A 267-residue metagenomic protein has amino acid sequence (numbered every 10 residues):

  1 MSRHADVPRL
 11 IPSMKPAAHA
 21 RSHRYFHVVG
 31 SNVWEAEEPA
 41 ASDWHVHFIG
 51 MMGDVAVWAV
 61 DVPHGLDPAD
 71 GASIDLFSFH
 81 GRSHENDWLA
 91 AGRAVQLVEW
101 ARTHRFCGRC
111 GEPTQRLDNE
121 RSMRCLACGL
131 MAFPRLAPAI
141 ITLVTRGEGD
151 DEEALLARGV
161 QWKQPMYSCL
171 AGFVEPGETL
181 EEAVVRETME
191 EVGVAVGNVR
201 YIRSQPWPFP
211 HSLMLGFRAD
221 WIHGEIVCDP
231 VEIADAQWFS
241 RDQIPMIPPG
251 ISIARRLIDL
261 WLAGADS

Functional and structural regions predicted by a protein language model:
M1-H104, Q115, K163-Y167, D229-S267: Nudix hydrolase/Nudix homology domain
G92-T145: Cys/His-rich short segments
D118-N119, L136-A137, S168, H211-S212 (+1 more regions): Short glycine/proline-enriched turns and hinge-like loops at secondary-structure junctions
S122-S168, F173, A195-V196, A219-W221: N-terminal strand-loop-strand
I140, L213-L215, A234: Change "...and in nucleic-acid phosphodiester-cleaving endonucleases..." to "...and in nucleic-acid processing enzymes
Q161-W162, P176, L180, P249: Glycine-rich phosphate/ribose-binding loops and adjacent secondary-structure elements that form binding surfaces
C169-R203, F217, E225: The catalytic Nudix box helix
Q205-C228: Active-site-adjacent beta-strand/loop module that shapes the phosphate/pyrophosphate-binding cleft
